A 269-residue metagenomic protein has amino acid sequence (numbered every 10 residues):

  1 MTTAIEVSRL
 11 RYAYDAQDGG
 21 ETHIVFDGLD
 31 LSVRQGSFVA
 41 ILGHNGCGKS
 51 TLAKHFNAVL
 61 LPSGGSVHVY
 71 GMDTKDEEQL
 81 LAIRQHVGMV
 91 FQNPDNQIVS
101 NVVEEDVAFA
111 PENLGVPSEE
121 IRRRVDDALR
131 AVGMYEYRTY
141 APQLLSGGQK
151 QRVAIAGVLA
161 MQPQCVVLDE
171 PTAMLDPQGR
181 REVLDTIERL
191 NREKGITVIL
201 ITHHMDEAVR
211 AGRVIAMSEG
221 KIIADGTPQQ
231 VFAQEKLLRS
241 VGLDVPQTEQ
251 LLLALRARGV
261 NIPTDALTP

Functional and structural regions predicted by a protein language model:
L42-H44: The feature captures the beta-strand-to-loop junction immediately N-terminal to the Walker
N57: Helix-to-loop junction immediately C-terminal to a conserved catalytic motif
G65-K75, I83: Conserved ABC transporter NBD signature motif
E119-Y137: Conserved ABC ATPase "signature" region
A141-L145, Q149: Conserved ABC ATPase signature
V166-D169: Catalytic Walker B motif of ABC-type/P-loop ATPase nucleotide-binding domains
